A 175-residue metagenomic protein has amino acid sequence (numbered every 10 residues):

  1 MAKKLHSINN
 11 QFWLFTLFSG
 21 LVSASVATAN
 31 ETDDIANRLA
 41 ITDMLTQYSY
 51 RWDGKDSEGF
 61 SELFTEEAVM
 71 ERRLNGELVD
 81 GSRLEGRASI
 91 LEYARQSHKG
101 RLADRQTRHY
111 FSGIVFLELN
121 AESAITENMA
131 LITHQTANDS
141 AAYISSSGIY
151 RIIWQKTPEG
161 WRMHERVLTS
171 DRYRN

Functional and structural regions predicted by a protein language model:
A2, S23-A29: N-terminal polybasic phosphate/anion-binding patch
A2-L14: Bacterial N-terminal signal peptides that target proteins for export
F12-A24: Bacterial N-terminal signal peptides
A27-E66: Short, low-complexity N-terminal intrinsically disordered segments enriched in polar/charged residues
N30-I35, K99-N175: A beta-strand edge to alpha-helix "cap/lid" segment located at domain peripheries
W52, F64-T65, R72, A130-I132 (+1 more regions): Short beta-strand segments enriched in hydrophobic/aromatic residues within well-folded beta-rich domains
S57-M129: A solvent-exposed, acidic/Ser-Thr-rich amphipathic alpha-helical stretch
